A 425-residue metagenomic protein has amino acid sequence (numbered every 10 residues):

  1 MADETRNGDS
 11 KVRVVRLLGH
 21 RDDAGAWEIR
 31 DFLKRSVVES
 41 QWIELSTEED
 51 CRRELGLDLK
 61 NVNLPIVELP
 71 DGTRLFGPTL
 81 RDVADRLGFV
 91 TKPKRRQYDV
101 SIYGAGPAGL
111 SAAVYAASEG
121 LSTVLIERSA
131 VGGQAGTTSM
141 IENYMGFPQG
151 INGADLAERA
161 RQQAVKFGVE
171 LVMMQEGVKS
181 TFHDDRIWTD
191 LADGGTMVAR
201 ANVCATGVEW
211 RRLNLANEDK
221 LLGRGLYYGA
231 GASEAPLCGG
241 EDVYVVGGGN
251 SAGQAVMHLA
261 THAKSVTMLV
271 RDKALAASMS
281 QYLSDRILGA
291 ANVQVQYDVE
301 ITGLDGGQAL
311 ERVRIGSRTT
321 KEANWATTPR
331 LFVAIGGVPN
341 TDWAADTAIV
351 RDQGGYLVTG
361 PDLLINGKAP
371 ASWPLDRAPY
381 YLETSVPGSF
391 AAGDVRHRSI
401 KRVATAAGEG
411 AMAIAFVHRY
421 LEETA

Functional and structural regions predicted by a protein language model:
A2-K11: Non-catalytic signal-transmission and effector/linker regions of two-component phosphorelay proteins
R13, A157-L191, G195-A199, C204 (+2 more regions): A Rossmann-like FAD-binding core segment of flavoenzymes
L18, I43-L45, I126, L269: The conserved SAM/SAH-binding core of class I Rossmann-like methyltransferase domains, concentrating on the hydrophobic
R21-L64, T73, L80, G136-T196 (+1 more regions): N-terminal Rossmann-like dinucleotide/flavin-binding domain of flavoprotein oxidoreductases that bind FAD/FMN
F32, S111, Y115, N202 (+2 more regions): Hydrophobic/aromatic ligand-binding patch that stacks against planar heteroaromatic rings of cofactors or nucleotides
W42, E49-Y103, S118-E119, G136-T137 (+5 more regions): FAD-binding core/adjacent interface of flavoenzyme oxidoreductases
P93-V131, N214, L222, Y228-Q281 (+3 more regions): Rossmann-like dinucleotide/flavin-binding elements
